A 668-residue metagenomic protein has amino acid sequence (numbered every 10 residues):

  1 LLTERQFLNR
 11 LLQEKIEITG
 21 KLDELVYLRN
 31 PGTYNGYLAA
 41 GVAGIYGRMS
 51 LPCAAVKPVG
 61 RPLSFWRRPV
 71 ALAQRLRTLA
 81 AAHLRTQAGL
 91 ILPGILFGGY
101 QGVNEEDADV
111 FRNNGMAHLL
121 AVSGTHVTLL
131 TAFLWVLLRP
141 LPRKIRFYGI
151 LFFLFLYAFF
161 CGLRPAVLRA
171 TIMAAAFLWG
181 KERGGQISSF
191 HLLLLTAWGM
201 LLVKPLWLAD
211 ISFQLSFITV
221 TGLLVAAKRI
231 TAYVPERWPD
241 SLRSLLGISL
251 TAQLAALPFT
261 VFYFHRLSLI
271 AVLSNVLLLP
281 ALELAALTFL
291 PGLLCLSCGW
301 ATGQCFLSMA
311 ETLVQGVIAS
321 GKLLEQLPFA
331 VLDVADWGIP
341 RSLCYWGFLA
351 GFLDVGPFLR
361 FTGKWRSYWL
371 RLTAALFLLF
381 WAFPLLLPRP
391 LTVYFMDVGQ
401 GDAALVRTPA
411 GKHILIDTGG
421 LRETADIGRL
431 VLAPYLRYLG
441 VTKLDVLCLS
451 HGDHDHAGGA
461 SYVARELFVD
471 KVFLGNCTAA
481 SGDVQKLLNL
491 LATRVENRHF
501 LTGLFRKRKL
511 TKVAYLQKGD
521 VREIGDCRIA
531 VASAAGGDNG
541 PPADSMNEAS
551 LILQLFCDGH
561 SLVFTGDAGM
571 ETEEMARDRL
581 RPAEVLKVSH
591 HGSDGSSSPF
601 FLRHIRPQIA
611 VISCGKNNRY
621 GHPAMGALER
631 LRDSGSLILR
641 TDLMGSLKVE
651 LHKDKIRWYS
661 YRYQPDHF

Functional and structural regions predicted by a protein language model:
L1-H118, L430-R437, K443, C477-E548 (+3 more regions): Membrane-interface helix/helix-cap signal primarily in integral membrane proteins
G20, I95, S123, G162 (+17 more regions): Divalent metal-coordination and catalytic microenvironments
M49, N104-V272, T288, V334-P388 (+4 more regions): Hydrophobic alpha-helical transmembrane segments in multi-pass membrane proteins
K57-R68, N113, V261-L277, L287-W346 (+1 more regions): Membrane-interface amphipathic/re-entrant loop segments adjacent to transmembrane helices in multi-pass membrane
Y100, G199-L201, P205-A209, E325-V446 (+3 more regions): Core dinuclear metal-dependent hydrolase active-site scaffold
V127, P165-V167, R422-E423, G452-A457 (+6 more regions): Active-site environment of divalent metal-dependent phosphoester hydrolases
L444-D455, C477, L586-H590: Metallo-beta-lactamase
K471, E573-S646: Cap/insert and terminal regions of metallo-dependent hydrolase folds
